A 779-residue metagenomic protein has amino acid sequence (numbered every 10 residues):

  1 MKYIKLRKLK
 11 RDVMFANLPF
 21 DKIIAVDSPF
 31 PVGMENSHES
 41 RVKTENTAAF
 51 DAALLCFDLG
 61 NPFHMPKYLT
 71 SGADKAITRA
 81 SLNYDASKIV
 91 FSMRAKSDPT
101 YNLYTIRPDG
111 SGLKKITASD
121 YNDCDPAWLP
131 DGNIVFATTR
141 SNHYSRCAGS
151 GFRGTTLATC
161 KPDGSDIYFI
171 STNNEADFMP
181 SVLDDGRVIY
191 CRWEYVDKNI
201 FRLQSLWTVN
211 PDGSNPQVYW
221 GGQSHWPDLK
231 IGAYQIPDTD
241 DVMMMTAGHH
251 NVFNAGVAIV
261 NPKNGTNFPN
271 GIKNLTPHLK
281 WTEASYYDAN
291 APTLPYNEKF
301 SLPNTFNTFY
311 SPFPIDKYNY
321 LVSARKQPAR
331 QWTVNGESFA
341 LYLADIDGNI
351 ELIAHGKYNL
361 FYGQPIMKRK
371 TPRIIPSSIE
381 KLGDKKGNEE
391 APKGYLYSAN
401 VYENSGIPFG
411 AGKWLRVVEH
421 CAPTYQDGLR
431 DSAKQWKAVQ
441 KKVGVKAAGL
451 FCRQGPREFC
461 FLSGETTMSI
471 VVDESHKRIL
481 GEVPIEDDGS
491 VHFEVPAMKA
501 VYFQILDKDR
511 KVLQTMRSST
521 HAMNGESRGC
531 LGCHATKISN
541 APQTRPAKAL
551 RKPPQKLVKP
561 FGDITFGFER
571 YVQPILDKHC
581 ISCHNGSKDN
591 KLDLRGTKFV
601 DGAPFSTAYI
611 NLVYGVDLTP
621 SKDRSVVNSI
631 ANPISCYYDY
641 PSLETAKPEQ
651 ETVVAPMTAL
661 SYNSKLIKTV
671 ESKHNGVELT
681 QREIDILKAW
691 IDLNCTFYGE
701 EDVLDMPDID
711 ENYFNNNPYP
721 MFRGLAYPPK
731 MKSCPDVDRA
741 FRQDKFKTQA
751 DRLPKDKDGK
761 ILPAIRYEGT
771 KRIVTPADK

Functional and structural regions predicted by a protein language model:
M1-K5, K10, F20, K370 (+6 more regions): Aromatic- and Gly/Pro-enriched helix-to-coil junctions and flexible linker segments
I23, D74-Y84, I89, D120-I134 (+6 more regions): Conserved beta-propeller blade repeats
I24-V26, V32-G33, K88-S92, T105 (+4 more regions): Residue position within the beta-strands of beta-propeller blades
P29, A95, R140, E194 (+4 more regions): Residue-level signature of beta-propeller blades and closely related beta-rich strand-turn architectures in secreted
F30-A73, A95-S97, P108: Beta-propeller domains
D51-A53, D98-Y104, Y144-A148, F152-T156 (+3 more regions): Structural motif
N61-K75, P108-N122, C160-E175, N210-L229 (+3 more regions): Multi-bladed beta-propeller domains
C191, I236-Y342: Loop/turn-rich, solvent-exposed surfaces of beta-rich toroidal or solenoidal domains
